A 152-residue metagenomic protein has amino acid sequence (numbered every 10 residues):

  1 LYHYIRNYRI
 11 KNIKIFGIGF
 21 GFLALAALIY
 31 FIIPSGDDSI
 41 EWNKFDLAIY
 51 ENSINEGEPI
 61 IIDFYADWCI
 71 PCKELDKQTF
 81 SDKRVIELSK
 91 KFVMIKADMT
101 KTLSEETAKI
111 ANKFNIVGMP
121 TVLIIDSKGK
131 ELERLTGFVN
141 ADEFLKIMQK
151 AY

Functional and structural regions predicted by a protein language model:
L1-V93, A97-Y152: Proteins that catalyze or organize thiol-disulfide redox chemistry and the adjacent proteostasis machinery handling
